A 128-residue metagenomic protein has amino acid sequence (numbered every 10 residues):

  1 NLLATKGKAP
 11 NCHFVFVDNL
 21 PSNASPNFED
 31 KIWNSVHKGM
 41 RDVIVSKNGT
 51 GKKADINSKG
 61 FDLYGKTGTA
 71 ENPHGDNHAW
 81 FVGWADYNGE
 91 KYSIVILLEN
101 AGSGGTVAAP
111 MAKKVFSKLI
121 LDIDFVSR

Functional and structural regions predicted by a protein language model:
N1-F16, W33-R41, W80-V82, Y87-E99 (+1 more regions): Active-site-proximal alpha-helical segments within enzyme catalytic domains
N1-K52, I56-S58, L121-R128: Conserved active-site-proximal loop/helix segments of enzymes involved in bacterial cell-wall and related
P10, K52-A54, G68-E71, D86 (+1 more regions): Short, flexible micro-motifs
D18-N27, T69-A70, L97-G105: Second-shell loop/turn segments in exported
T50, Y64-T67, V82, N100-G104: Short glycine-rich loop/turn motifs that provide flexible caps or phosphate-binding loops at active sites
N57-D86: Short, Gly/Ser/Thr-enriched beta-strand-loop segments that form substrate-interacting elements of hydrolase/peptidase
D62-G65, K91, G105-A109: Hydrophobic alpha-helical segments
A109-V126: Surface-exposed amphipathic alpha-helical segments
